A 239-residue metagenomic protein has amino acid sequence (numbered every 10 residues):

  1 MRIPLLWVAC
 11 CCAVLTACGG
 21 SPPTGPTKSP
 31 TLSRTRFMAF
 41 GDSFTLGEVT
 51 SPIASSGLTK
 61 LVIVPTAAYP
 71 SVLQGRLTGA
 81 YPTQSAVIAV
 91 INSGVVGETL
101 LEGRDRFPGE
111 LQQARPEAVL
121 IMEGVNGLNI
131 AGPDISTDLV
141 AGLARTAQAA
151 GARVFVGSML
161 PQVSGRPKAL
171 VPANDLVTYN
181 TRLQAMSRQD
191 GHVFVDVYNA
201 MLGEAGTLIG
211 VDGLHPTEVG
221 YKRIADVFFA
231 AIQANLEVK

Functional and structural regions predicted by a protein language model:
M1-V8: Bacterial N-terminal signal peptides that target proteins for export
V14-A17: C-terminal motif of bacterial Sec signal peptides marking the signal peptidase cleavage site
S21-S93, P108-R115: Serine-esterase "nucleophile elbow" of acetyl-processing enzymes
R36-L46, A89-G94, E117-E123, G127 (+3 more regions): Structural recognition of the beta-strand scaffold that forms the well-ordered cores of secreted hydrolase catalytic
M38, Q84-A114, G127-V154: Internal alpha/beta domain cores that form substrate/cofactor-binding pockets in large enzymes and binding proteins
E48-V49, S56-G57, G127-A131, V163-P167 (+1 more regions): A short acidic, helix-capping loop that chelates divalent metal ions and anchors anionic groups
M122-L128, L143-V177, M201: Active-site segments of SGNH/GDSL-like serine hydrolases that catalyze O-acetyl group transfer/hydrolysis on lipids
L160-K239: Catalytic His-Asp segment of secreted/periplasmic serine-dependent ester chemistry enzymes
